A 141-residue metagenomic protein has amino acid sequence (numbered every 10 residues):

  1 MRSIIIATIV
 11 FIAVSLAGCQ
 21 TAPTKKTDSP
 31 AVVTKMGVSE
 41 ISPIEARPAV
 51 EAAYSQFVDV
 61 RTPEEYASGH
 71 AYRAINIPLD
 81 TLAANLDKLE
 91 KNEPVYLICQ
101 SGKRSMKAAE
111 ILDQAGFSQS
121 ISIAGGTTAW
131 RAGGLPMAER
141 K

Functional and structural regions predicted by a protein language model:
R2-T8, V14-S55, E64-P94, K103-K141: Rhodanese-like catalytic fold shared by cysteine-dependent sulfurtransferases and DSP/PTP-type phosphatases
F57-D59: Structural scaffold elements adjacent to functional motifs in cytosolic proteins
I98: Short, surface-exposed ligand- or partner-binding patches at beta-edge/loop junctions that are enriched in aromatics
